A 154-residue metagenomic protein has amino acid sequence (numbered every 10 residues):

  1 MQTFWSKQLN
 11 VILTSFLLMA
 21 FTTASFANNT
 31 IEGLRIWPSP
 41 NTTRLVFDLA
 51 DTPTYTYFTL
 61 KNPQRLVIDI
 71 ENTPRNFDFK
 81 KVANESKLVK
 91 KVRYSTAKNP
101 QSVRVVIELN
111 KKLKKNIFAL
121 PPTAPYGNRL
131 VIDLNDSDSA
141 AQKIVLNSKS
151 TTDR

Functional and structural regions predicted by a protein language model:
Q2-W5, A24-R154: Signal-peptide-cleaved, periplasmic/extracellular N-terminal interaction regions immediately downstream of the signal
T3-L13: Mixed-charge, serine/threonine-rich intrinsically disordered low-complexity regions
V11-F21: Bacterial N-terminal signal peptides
